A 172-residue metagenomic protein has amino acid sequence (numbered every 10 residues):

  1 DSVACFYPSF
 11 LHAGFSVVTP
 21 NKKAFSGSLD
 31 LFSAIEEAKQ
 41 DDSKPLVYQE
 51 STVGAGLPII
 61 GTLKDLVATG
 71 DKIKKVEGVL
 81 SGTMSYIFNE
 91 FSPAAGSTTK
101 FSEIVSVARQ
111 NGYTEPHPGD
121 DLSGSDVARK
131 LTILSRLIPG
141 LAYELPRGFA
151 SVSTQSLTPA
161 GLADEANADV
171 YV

Functional and structural regions predicted by a protein language model:
D1-Y7, K100-V105: Structured alpha-helical segments in the cores of large, soluble enzyme domains
S2-A13, K22-E50, A55-L66: Rossmann-fold NAD(P)-binding glycine/threonine-rich loop
V17-V18: A short hydrophobic/small-residue beta-strand
K39-D42, Y48-T114, G124-S125, I133: Rossmann-like NAD(P)H-binding beta-loop-alpha module
T99, E103-V172: Substrate-binding/catalytic subdomain of NAD(P)-dependent oxidoreductase enzymes
